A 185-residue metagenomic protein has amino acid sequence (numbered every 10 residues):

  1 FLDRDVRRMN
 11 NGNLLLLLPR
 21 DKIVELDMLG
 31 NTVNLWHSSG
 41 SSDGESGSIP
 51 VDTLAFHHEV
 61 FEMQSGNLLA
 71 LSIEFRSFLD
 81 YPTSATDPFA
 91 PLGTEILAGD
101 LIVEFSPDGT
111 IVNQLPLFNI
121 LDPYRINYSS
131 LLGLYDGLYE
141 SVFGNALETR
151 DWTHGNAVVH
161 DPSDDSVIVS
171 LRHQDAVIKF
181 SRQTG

Functional and structural regions predicted by a protein language model:
F1-G185: Histidine-/acidic-rich catalytic cores in large beta-rich domains
